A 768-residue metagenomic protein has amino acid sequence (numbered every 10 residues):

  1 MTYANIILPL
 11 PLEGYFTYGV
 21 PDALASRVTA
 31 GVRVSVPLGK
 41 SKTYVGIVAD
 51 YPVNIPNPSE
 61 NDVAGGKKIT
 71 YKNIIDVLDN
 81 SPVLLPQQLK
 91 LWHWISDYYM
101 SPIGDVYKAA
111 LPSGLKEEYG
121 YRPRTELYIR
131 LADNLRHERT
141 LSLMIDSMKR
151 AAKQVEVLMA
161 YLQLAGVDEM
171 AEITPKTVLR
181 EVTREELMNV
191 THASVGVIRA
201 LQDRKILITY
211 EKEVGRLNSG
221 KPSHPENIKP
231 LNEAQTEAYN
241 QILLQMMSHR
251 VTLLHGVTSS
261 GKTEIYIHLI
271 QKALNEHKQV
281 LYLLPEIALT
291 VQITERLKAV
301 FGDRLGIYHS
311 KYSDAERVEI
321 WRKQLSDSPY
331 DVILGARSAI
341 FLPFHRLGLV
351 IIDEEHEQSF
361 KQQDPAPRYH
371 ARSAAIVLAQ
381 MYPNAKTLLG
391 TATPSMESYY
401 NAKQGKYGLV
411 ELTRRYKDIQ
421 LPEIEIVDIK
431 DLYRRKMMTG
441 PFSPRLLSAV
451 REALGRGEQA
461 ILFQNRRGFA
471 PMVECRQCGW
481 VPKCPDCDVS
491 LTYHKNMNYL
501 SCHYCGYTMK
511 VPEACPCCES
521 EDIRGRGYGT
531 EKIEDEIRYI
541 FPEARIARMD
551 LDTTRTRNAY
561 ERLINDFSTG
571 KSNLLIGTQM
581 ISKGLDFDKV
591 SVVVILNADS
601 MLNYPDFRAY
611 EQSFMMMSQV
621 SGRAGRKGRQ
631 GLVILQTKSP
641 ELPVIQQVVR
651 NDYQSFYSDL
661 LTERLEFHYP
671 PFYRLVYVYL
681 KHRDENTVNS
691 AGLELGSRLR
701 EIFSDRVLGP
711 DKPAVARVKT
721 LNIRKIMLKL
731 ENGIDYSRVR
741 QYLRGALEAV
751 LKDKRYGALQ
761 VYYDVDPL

Functional and structural regions predicted by a protein language model:
M1-T391, G405-I419, I702, Y736-L768: Accessory, non-ATPase domains that flank or precede helicase/AAA+ motor cores in DNA-metabolism machines
P9, P21, K681-R683, K729-E731: Solvent-exposed residues in well-ordered beta-strands and their adjoining turns, especially edge/terminal strands
G14-F16, T183, R674-V676, N722-R724: Short amphipathic alpha-helical segments
R33-V34, L91-W94, L675-V676, L680 (+2 more regions): Hydrophobic/aromatic-rich, well-ordered segments within soluble, folded domains that form packed cores
D50-P52, L111, E211-E213, Q464-R466 (+4 more regions): A general secondary-structure junction signal
E226-N232, T236, S248-N689, S697 (+5 more regions): Inter-lobe coupling/hinge segments of SF2-like helicase ATPases
L695-D735, V739-R744: C-terminal structured "cap/appendage" subdomains that terminate the fold
